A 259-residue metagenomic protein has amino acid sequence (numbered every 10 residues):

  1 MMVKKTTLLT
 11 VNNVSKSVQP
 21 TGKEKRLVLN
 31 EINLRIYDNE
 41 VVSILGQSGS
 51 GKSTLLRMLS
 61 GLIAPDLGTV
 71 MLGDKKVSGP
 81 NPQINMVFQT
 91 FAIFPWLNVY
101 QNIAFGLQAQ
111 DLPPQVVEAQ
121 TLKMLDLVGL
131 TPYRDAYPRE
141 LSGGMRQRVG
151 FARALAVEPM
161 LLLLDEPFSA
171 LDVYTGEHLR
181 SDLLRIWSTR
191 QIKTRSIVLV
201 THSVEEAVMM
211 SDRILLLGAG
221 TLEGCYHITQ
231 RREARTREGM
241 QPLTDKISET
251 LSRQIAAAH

Functional and structural regions predicted by a protein language model:
L45-Q47: The feature captures the beta-strand-to-loop junction immediately N-terminal to the Walker
S60: Helix-to-loop junction immediately C-terminal to a conserved catalytic motif
G68-P80: Conserved ABC transporter NBD signature motif
L97-A104: Short coil-to-helix segment of the ABC ATPase nucleotide-binding domain corresponding to the Q-loop/switch region
Q108, Q115-Y133, L184-R185: Conserved ABC ATPase "signature" region
Y137-L141, M145: Conserved ABC ATPase signature
A156-M160: A short, proline-enriched helix->beta-strand linker immediately N-terminal to the Walker B motif in ABC-type P-loop
